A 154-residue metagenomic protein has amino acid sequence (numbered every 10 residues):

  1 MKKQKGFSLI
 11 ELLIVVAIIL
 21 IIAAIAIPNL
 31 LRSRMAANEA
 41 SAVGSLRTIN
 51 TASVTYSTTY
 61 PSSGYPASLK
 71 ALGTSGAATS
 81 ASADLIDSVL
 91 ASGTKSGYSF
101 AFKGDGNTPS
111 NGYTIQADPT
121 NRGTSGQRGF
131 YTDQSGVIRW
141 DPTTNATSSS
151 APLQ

Functional and structural regions predicted by a protein language model:
K2-L30: N-terminal single-pass transmembrane signal-anchor helix
A26, S33, S53: Conserved alpha-helical elements of the SDR catalytic core
N29-L46: Aliphatic-rich helix starts adjacent to a transmembrane/signal segment
T48-R128, T132-S135, P142, S150-Q154: Extracellular/periplasmic head regions of type IV pilus-like filament subunits
